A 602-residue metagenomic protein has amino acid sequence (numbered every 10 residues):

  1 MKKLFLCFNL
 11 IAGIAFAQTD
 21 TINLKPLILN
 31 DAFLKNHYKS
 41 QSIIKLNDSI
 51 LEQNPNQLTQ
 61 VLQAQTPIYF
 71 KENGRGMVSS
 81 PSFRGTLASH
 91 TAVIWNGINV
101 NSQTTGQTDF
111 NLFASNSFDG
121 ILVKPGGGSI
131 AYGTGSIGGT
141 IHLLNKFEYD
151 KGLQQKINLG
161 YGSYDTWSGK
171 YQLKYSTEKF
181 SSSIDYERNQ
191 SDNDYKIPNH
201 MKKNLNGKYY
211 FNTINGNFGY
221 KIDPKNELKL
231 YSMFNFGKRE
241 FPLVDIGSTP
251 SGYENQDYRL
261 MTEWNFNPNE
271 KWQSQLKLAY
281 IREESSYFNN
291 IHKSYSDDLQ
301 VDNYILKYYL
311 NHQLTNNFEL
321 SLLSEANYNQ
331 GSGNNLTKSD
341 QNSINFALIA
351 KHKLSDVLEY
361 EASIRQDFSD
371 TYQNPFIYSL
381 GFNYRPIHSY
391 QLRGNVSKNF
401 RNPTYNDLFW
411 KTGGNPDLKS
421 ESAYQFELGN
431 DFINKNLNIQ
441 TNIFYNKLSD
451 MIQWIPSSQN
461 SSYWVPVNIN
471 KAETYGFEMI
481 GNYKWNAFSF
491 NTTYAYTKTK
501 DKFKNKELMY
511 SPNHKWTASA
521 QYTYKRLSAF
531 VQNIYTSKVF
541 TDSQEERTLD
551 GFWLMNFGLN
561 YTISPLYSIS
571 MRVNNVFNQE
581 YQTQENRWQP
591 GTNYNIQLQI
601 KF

Functional and structural regions predicted by a protein language model:
K25-Q53, S80: N-terminal periplasmic "start-of-domain" segments of outer-membrane beta-barrel proteins
L27, K447-S449, N486, Y535-D542 (+1 more regions): C-terminal beta-signal and adjacent terminal beta-strands/loops of Gram-negative outer-membrane beta-barrel proteins
T59-N99: Extracytoplasmic beta-strand/coil segments of soluble accessory domains associated with Gram-negative outer-membrane
F70, I98-G126: Short acidic/polar hinge/loop motifs at secondary-structure boundaries that mediate gating or recognition
G128-I130, T140, N145-Y175, K202-G207: Short strand-turn segments of transmembrane beta-barrel domains in outer membranes, especially the first one or two
S191-I197, M201-T213, K221-I305: Flexible loop and strand-edge segments within Gram-negative outer membrane beta-barrel domains
G247-N267, D370-Y372, R385, S389-Q391 (+4 more regions): Outer-membrane beta-barrel signature, preferentially recognizing the C-terminal barrel domain of Gram-negative
S355, Y445-K447, V467-D542, T562-S568 (+1 more regions): Gram-negative outer-membrane beta-barrel transporters
